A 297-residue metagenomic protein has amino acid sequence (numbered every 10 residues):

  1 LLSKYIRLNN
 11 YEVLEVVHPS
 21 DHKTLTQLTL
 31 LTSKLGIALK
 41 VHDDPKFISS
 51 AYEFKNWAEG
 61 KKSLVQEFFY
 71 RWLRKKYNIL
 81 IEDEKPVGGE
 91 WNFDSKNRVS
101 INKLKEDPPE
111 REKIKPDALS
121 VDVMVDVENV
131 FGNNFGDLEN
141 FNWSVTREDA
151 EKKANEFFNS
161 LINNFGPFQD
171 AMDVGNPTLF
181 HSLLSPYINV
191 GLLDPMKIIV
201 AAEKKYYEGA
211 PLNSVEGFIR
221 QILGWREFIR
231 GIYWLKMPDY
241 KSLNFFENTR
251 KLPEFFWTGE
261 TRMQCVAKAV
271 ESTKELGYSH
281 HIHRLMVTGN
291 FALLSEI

Functional and structural regions predicted by a protein language model:
L2-W143: Beta-rich, aromatic/charged-enriched effector core domains that present basic-aromatic interfaces for binding
K4-Y5, F131, N159-L161, M172-T178 (+2 more regions): Short amphipathic alpha-helical segments, especially helix-boundary/capping motifs
V16-V17, M172, T258: A generic structural signal for short
K23, L64, F68, D149 (+3 more regions): Residues forming well-ordered secondary-structure scaffolds
L31-K34, F157-S160, W225, S272: Mid-sequence acidic-hydrophobic segments that form the walls of catalytic/ligand-binding cavities or oligomerization
Y77-F218: Glycine/tryptophan-enriched, flexible segments
L183-L184, I188, L193-I297: Active-site-proximal binding-pocket segments
